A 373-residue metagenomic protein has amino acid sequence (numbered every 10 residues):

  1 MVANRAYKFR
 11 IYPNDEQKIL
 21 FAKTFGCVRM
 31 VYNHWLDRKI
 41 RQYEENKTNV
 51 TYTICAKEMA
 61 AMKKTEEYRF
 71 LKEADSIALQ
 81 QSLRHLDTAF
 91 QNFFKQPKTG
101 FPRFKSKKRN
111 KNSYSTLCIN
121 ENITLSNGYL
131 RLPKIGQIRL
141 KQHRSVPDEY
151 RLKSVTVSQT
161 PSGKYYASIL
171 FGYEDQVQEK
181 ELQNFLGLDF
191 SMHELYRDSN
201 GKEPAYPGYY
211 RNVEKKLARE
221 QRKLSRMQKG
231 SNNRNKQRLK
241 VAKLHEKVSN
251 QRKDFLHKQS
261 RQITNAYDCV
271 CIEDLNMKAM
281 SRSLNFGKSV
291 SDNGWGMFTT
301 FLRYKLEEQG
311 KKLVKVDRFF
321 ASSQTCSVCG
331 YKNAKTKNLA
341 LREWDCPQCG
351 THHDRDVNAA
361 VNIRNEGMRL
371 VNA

Functional and structural regions predicted by a protein language model:
M1-A373: Nucleic-acid substrate recognition interfaces
